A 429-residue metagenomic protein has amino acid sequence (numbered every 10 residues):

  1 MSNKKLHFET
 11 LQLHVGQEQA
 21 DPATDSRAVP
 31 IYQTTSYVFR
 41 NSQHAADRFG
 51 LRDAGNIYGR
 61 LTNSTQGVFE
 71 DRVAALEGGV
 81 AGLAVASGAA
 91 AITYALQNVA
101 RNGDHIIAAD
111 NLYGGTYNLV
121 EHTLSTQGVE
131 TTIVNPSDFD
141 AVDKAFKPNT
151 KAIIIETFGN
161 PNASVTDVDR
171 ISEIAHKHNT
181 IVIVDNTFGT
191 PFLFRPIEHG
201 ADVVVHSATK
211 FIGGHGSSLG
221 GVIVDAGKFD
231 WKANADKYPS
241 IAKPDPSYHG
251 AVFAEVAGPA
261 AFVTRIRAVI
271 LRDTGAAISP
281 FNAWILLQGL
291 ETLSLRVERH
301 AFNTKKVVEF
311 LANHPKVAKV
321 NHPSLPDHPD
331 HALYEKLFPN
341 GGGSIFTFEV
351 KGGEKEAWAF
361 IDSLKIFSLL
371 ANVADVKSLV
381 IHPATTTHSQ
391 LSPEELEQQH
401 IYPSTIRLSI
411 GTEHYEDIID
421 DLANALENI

Functional and structural regions predicted by a protein language model:
S2-N3, G16-A20, L83-H314: Conserved PLP-enzyme active-site core in the AAT-like
S2-N63, D71-R72: N-terminal "arm"/small-domain region of PLP-dependent enzymes with the aminotransferase-like
E9, V80, E121, P148 (+3 more regions): PLP-dependent enzyme catalytic core of the Aspartate aminotransferase-like
N41-T93, G115-H122: Conserved N-terminal alpha-helix of the aminotransferase class I/II PLP-enzyme fold
F158, T187-G189, L325, K351 (+1 more regions): Active-site beta-loop-alpha junctions enriched in small/polar residues
V224, T347-E349, S409-G411: Short hydrophobic/aromatic beta-strand micro-patches that form the beta-sheet surface supporting nucleotide- or nucleic
T274-A283, Q288, T292, V297-R299 (+3 more regions): Conserved small-domain helix->loop->beta segment predominantly found in fold-type I
